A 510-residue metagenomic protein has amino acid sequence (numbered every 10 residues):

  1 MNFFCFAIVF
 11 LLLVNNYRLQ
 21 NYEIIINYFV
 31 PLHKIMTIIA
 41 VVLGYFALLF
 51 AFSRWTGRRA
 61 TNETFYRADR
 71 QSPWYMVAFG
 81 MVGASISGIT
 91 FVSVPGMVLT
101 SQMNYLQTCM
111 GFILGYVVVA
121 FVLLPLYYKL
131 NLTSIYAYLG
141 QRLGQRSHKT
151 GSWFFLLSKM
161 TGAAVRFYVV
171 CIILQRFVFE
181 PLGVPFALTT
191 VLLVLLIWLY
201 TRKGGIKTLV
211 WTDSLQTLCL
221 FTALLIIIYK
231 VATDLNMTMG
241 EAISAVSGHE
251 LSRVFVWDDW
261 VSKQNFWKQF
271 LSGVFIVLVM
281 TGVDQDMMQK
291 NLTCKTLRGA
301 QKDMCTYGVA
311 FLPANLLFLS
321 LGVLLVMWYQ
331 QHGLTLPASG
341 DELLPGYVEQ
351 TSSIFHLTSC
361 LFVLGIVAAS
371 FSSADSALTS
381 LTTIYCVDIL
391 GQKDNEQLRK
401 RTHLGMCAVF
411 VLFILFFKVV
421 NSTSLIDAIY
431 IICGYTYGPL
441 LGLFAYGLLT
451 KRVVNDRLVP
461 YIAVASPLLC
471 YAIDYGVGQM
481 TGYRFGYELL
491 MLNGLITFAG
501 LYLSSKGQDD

Functional and structural regions predicted by a protein language model:
Q20-I35: Short, Lys/Arg-enriched N-terminal segments with co-localized hydrophobic residues within the first ~10-30 amino acids
P31-D510: Membrane-embedded helix-loop-helix hairpins and adjacent transmembrane boundary segments in multi-pass transporters
